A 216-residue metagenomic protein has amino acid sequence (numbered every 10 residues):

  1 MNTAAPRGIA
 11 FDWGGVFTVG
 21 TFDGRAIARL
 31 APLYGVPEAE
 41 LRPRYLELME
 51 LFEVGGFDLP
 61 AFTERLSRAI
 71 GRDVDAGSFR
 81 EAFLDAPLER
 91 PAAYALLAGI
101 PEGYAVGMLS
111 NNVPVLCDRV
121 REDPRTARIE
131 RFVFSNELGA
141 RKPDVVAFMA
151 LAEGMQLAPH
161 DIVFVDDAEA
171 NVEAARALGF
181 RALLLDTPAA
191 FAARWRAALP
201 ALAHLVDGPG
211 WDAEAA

Functional and structural regions predicted by a protein language model:
N2-A5, V113-A216: Asp-based, Mg2+/Mn2+-dependent phosphohydrolase catalytic module
N2-R44, R68-R72, R196: Active-site neighborhood of HAD-like aspartate-dependent phosphohydrolases
A5, G77-V106, V145: Short, acidic loop-to-helix structural element flanking the phosphoryl-transfer center in phosphate-processing enzymes
A10, G107-N111, D166: Short beta-strand segments
D12-G15, G55, M108, F132 (+1 more regions): Generic structural signal for small/hydrophobic residues in well-ordered secondary structure, especially within
R25, R29, E47, A61 (+7 more regions): Alpha-helical elements of Rossmann-like donor-binding domains used by nucleotide-donor carbohydrate transfer enzymes
M49-A92: Metal-dependent phosphoesterase signature
